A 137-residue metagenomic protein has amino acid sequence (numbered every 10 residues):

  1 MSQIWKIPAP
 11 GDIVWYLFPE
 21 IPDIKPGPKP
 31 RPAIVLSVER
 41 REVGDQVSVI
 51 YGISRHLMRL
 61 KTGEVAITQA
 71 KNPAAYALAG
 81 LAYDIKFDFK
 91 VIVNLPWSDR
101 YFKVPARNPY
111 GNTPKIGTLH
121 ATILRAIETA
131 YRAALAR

Functional and structural regions predicted by a protein language model:
I24-P30, V35-A75: Compact nucleic-acid interaction/catalytic patches
Q69-R137: C-terminal terminal-subdomain/extension
